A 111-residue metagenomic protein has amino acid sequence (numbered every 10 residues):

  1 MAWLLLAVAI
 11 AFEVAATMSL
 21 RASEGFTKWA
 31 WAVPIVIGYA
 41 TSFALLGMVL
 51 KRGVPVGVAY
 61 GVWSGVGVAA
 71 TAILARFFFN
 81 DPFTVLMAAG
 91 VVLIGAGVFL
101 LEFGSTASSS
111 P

Functional and structural regions predicted by a protein language model:
M1-P111: Polytopic alpha-helical membrane proteins, predominantly small-molecule transporters/carriers
